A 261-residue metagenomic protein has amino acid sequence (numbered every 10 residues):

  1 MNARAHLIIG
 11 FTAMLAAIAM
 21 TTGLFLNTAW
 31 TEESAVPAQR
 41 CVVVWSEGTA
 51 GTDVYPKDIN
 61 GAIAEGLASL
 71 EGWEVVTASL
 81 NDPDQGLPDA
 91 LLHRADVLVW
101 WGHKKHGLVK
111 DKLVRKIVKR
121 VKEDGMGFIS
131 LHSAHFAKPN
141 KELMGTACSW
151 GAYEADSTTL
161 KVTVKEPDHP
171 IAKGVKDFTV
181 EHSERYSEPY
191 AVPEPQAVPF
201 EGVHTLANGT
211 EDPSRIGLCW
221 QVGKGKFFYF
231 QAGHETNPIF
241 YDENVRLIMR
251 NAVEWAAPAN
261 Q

Functional and structural regions predicted by a protein language model:
M1-A5: N-terminal secretory signal peptides that target proteins for export/translocation
G10-F25: Bacterial N-terminal signal peptides
G23-E33: Signal peptide processing junction and immediate N-terminal pro/mature segment of secreted/exported proteins
E32-Q39, V44, S69, S79 (+2 more regions): Extracellular ligand-binding/catalytic regions of CAZymes and related secreted enzymes and adhesion modules
V43-V44, T52-A137, I239: Helical hinge/lid and interdomain linker segments adjacent to catalytic or ligand-binding clefts that mediate domain
T49-A50, K105, H135-A137, H204-L206 (+2 more regions): Short, solvent-exposed loop/turn segments at secondary-structure junctions
A68, E74-V76, W150-Y229: Catalytic beta-strand/loop cores that center a nucleophilic Ser/Cys/Thr and support acyl-enzyme chemistry
K104-D177: A glycine-rich, often tryptophan-bearing local segment used as a flexible ligand/cofactor-contacting loop or short
